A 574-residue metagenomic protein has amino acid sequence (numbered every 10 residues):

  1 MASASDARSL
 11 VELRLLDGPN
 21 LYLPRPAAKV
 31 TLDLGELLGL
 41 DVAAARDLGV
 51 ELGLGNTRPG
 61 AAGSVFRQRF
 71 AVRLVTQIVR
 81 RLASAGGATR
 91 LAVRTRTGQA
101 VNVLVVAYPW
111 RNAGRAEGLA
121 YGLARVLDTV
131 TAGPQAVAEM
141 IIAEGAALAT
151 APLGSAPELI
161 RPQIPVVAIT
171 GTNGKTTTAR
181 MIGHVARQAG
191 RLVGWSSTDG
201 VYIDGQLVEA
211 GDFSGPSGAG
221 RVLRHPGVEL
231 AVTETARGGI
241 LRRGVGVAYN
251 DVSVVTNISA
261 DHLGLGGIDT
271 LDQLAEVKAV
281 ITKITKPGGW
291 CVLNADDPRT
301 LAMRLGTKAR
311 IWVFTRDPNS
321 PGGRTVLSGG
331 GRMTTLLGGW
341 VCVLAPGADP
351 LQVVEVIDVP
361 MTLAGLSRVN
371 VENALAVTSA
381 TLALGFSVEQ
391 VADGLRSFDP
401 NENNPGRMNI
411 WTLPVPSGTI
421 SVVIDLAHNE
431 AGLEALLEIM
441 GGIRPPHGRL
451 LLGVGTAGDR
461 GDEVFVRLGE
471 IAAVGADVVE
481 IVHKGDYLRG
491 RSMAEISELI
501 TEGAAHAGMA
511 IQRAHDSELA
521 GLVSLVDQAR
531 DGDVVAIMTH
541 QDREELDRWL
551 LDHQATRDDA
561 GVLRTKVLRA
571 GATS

Functional and structural regions predicted by a protein language model:
M1-V101, V105-A113, I141, L382-S387 (+1 more regions): ATP-dependent carboxylate-amine ligase
Y108-I164: Extreme N-terminal, non-catalytic leader segments that precede Walker-type/kinase nucleotide-binding cores
G154-G200, L207: Walker A (P-loop) phosphate-binding motif
I169, S196, E234, T256 (+7 more regions): Residue-level signal for inorganic ion chemistry
D199-S214, G218-A219: P-loop NTPase switch/communication element
F213-T307, V313, P318-G322, D358: Flexible active-site lid/hinge loop adjacent to a nucleotide/diphosphate and Mg2+-phosphate binding pocket
V247-I258, L274-A279, I311-D317, L499-E502 (+1 more regions): A short, gly/pro- and small-residue-rich
I268-A275, A279, G289, K308-L433: Adenine nucleotide phosphate-binding catalytic loops in nucleotide-utilizing enzymes
